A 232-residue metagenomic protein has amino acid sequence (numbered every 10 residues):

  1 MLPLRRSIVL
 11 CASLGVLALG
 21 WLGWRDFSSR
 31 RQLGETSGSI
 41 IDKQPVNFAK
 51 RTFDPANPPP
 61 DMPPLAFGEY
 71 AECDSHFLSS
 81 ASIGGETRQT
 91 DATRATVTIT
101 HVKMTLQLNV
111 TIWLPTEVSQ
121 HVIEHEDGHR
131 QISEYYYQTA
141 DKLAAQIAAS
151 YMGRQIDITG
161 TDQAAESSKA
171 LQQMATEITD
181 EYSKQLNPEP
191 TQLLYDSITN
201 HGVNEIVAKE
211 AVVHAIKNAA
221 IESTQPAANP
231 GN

Functional and structural regions predicted by a protein language model:
P3-I8: Bacterial N-terminal signal peptides that target proteins for export
V9-W21: Hydrophobic membrane-insertion alpha-helices, especially the h-region of bacterial N-terminal signal peptides
L19-R31: Membrane-interface motif at the C-terminal end of an N-terminal transmembrane signal
G34-M104, Y151-N232: Metalloprotease/metallohydrolase-associated module, dominated by Zn2+-dependent proteases
N109-L114, V122: Extended assembly-interface/linker segments at domain junctions
E117-H121, R130: Active-site alpha-helix of zinc metalloproteases
D127-A145: Catalytic Zn2+-binding segment of zinc metalloproteases
